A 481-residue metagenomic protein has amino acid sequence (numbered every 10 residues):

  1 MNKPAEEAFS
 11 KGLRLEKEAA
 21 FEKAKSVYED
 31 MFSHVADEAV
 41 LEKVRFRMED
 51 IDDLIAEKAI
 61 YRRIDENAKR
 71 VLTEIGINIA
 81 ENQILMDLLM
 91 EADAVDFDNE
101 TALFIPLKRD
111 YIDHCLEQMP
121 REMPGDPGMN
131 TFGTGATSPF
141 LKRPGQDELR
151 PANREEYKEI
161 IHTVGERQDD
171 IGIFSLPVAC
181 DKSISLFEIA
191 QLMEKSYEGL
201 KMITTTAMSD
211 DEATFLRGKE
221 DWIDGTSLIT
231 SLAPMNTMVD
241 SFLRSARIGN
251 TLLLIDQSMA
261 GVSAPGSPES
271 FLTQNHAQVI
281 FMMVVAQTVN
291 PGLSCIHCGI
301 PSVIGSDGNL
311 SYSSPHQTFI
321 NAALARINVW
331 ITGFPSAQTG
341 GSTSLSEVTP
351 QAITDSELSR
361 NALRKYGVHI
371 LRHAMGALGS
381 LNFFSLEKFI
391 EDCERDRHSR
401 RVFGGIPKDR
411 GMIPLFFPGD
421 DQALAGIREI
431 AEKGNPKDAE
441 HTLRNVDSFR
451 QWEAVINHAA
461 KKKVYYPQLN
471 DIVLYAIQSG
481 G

Functional and structural regions predicted by a protein language model:
H34-A36: Alpha-helical junction/boundary sensor with strong preference for TPR arrays
L54-N67, I75-M90, S385-G481: Catalytic-core signal marking the mid-to-C-terminal active-site face
E148-H369: Helix-rich catalytic cores of soluble enzyme domains
